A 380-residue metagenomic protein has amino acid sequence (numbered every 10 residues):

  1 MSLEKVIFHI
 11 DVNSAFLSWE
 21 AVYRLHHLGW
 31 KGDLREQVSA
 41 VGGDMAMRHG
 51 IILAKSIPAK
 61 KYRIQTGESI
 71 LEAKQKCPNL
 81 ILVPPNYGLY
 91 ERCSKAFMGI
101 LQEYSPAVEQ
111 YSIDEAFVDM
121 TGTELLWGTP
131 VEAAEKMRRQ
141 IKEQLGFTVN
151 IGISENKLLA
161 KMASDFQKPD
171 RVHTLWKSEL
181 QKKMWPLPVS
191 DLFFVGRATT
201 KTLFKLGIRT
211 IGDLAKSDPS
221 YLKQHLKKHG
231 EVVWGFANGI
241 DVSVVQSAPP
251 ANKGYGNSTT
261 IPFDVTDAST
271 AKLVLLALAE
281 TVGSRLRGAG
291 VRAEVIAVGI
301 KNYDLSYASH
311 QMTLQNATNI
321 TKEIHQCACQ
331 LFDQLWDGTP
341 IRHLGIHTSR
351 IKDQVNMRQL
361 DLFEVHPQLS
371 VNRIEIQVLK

Functional and structural regions predicted by a protein language model:
M1-V232, S284, H366-K380: Gly/Gly-Pro- and Ser/Thr-rich, intrinsically disordered tail segments characteristic of DNA damage-repair and tolerance
S2, H9, D191, K201-I341 (+1 more regions): DNA-contacting surface of Y-family translesion DNA polymerases
S14, E155, I240, N302 (+1 more regions): Glycine-rich beta-alpha junction loops
G42-D44, T121, S258, K301 (+1 more regions): Structured loops at beta-to-helix junctions and adjacent beta-edge loops in soluble globular domains
I113, G146-T148, A293-V295, I341-H343: Short secondary-structure junction motifs
A116-G122, S309-M312, R358-E364: Short, hydrophobic beta-strand segments
R350, V355, E364-V365: Surface-exposed, charge/polar-rich loops and edge strands
